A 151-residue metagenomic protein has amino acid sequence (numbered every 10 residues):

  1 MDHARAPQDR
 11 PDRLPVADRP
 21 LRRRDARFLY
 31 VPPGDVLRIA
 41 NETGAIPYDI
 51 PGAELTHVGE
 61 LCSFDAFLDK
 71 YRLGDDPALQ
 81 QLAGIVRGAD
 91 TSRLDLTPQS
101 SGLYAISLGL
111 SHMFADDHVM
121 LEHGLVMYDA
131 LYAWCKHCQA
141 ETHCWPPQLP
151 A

Functional and structural regions predicted by a protein language model:
M1-D95: Polyanion-binding interface signature
K70-A151: A charged, amphipathic interaction segment
